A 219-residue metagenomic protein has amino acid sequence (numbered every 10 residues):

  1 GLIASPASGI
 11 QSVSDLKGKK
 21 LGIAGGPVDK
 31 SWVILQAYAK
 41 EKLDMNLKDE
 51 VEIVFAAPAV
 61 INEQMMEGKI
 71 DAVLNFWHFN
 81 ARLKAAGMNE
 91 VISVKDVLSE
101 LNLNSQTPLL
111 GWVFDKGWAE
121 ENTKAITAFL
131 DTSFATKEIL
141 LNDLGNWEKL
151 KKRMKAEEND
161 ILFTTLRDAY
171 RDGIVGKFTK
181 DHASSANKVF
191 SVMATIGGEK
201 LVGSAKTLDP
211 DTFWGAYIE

Functional and structural regions predicted by a protein language model:
G1-S5, G9-A85, A183, N187: Bilobed "Venus flytrap"/periplasmic-binding protein-like clamshell domains and structurally analogous long
Q11, M45-K48, N89, A156-E158 (+1 more regions): Short coil/loop linkers at secondary-structure junctions
K42-K48, E100-S105, D160: Short helix-coil transition/hinge motifs at the ends and kinks of transmembrane helices, capturing the brief
L47-V51, Q106-W112, A205-D209: Glycine-rich, flexible loop segments associated with nucleotide phosphate handling
V54, A59-K152: Pocket-lining segment of extracytoplasmic ligand-binding domains
R82-L83, E100-N102, A169-R171, P210-G215: Short secondary-structure boundary/hinge segments and terminal tails
A119-K200: Secondary-structure end/capping motifs
N187-E219: Conserved C-terminal helix/tail region of periplasmic/extracytoplasmic solute-binding proteins
